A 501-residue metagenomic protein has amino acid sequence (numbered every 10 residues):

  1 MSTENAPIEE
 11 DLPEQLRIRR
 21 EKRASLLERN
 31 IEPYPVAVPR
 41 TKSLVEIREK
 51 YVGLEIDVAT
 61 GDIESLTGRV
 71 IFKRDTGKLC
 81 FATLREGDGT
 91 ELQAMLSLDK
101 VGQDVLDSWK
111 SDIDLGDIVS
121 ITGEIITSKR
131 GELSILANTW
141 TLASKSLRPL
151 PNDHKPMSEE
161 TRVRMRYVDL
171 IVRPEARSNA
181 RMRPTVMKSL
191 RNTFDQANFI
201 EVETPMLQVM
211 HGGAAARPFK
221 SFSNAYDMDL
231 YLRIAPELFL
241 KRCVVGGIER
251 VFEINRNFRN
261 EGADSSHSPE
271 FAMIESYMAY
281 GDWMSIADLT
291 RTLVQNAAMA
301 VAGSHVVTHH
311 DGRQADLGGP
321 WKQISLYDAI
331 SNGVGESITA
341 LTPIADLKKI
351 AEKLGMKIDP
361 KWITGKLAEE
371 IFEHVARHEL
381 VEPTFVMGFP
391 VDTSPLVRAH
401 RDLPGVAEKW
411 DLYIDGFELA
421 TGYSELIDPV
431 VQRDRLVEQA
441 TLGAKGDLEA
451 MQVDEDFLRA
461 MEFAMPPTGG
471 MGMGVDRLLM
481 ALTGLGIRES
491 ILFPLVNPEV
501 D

Functional and structural regions predicted by a protein language model:
S2-I8, L12, R23-R29, P33-S285 (+2 more regions): Class II aminoacyl-tRNA synthetase-like tRNA-binding/catalytic domains
E9, R19-R23, I31, R40-L44 (+17 more regions): Alpha-helix initiation and N-capping motif
D11-I18, S178-M182, Y231-L232, D282-I286 (+5 more regions): Catalytic cores of large soluble enzymes that bind and process phosphate-bearing ligands
Y34-R40, A59-D62, L150-D153, R183 (+9 more regions): Short coil/turn segments at secondary-structure boundaries
W140, F194, N198, A329 (+2 more regions): Conserved hydrophobic/aromatic pocket- or pore-lining residues that grip, position, or stack substrates in active sites
G212-P218, M299-G416, L436-P467: Metal-assisted phosphate- and nucleotidyl-transfer catalytic regions
L232-E237, G246-F258, S268-W283, L289 (+3 more regions): TRNA-recognition modules of translation machinery and tRNA-sensing kinases, especially anticodon-binding
